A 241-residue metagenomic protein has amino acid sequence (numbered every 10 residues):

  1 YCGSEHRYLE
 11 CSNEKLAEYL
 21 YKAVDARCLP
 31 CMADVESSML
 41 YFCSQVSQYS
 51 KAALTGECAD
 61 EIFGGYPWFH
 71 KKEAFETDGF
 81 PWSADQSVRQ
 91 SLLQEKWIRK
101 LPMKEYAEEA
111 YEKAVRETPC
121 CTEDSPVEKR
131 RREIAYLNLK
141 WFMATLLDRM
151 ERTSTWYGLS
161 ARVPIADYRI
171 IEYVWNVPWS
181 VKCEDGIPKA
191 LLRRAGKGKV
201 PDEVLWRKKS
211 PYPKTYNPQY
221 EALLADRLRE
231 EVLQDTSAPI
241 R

Functional and structural regions predicted by a protein language model:
Y1-C120, K129-I134, R149-K199, N217: ATP-dependent adenylate-handling active sites, centered on carboxylate activation for C-N bond formation
F80-S83, F142, P211: Generic structural signal for residues positioned in beta-strands
N138-L147: Core structural elements
V200-R241: PAPS-dependent sulfotransferase catalytic core
